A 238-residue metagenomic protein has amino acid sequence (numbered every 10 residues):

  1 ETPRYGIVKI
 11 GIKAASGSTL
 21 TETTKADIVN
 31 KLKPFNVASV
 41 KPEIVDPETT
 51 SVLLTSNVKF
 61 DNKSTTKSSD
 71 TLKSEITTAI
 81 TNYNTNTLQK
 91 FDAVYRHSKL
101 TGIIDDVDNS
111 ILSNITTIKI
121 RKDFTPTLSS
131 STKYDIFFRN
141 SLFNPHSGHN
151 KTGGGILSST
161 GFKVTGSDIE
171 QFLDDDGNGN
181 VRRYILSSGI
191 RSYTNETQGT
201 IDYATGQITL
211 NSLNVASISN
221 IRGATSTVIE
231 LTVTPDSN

Functional and structural regions predicted by a protein language model:
E1-F91: Carbohydrate-recognition loop of C-type lectin domains
R4-V8, T50-L54, T132, A204 (+1 more regions): Residues at beta-strand starts and edge strands
K13, G177-N178, S188-N238: Surface-exposed interaction regions enriched in Ser/Thr/Asp/Glu that occur as long low-complexity tracts or repetitive
S16-L20, N62-K67, T87, D106 (+3 more regions): Short beta-strands and strand-coil junctions in structured, solvent-facing domains, enriched
V45, K67-G161, G166: An aromatic-glycine-centered, glycine-rich loop/turn in mixed alpha/beta architecture
P47-T49, I120-K122, F162-K163, Q171-D174 (+2 more regions): Catalytic cores and motor modules of nucleic-acid processing enzymes
T152-S192: Structural flexibility/helix-modulation signal
